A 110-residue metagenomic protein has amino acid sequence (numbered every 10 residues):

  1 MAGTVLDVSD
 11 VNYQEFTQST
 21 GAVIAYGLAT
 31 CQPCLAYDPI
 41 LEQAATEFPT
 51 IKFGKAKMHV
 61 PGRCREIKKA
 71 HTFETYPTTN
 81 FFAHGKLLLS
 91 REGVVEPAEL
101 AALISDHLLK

Functional and structural regions predicted by a protein language model:
M1-E15: N-terminal "domain-start" segment that seeds a small globular fold
G3, L35-Q43, I51, A70-H71 (+2 more regions): Chalcogenol-based redox active-site neighborhoods
V5-V8, Y26-L28, E42-R65: Thiol-based oxidoreductase modules, predominantly thioredoxin-like and allied folds used for disulfide exchange
V11-N12, R63-I67, E99: Short acidic active-site motifs
V11-T46: Local sequence-structure signature of Cys/Sec-based thiol-disulfide redox active-site neighborhoods
E15-F16, I67-A70, L103: CheY-like receiver
A36, E47, G62-R65, A83-G85 (+1 more regions): Mobile acidic interaction elements
E74-K110: Non-catalytic, surface beta->alpha helical segment in thiol-disulfide oxidoreductase systems
